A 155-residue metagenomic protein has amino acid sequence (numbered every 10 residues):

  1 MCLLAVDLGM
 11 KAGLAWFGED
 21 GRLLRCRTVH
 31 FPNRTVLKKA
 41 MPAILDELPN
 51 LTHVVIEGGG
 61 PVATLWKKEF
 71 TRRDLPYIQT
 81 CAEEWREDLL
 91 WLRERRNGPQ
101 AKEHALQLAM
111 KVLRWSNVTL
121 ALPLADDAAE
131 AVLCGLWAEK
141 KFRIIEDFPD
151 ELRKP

Functional and structural regions predicted by a protein language model:
M1-P155: Phosphate- and other anionic-substrate recognition elements at nucleic-acid/protein interfaces
